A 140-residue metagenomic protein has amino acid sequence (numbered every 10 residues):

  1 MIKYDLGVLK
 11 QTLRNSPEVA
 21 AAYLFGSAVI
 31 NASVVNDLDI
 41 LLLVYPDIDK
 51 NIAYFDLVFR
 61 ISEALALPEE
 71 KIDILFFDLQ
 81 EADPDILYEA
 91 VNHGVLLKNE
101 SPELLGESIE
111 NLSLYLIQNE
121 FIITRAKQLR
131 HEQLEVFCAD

Functional and structural regions predicted by a protein language model:
M1-A21, V29-N31, D47-D140: Catalytic core of pol beta-like nucleotidyltransferases
F25: Alpha/beta-hydrolase-fold catalytic nucleophile elbow
S33-D37: Short glycine/proline-enriched turns and hinge-like loops at secondary-structure junctions
L38-D39, I72: Conserved beta-strand core positions
L41-Y45: Short hydrophobic/aromatic beta-strand micro-patches that form the beta-sheet surface supporting nucleotide- or nucleic
